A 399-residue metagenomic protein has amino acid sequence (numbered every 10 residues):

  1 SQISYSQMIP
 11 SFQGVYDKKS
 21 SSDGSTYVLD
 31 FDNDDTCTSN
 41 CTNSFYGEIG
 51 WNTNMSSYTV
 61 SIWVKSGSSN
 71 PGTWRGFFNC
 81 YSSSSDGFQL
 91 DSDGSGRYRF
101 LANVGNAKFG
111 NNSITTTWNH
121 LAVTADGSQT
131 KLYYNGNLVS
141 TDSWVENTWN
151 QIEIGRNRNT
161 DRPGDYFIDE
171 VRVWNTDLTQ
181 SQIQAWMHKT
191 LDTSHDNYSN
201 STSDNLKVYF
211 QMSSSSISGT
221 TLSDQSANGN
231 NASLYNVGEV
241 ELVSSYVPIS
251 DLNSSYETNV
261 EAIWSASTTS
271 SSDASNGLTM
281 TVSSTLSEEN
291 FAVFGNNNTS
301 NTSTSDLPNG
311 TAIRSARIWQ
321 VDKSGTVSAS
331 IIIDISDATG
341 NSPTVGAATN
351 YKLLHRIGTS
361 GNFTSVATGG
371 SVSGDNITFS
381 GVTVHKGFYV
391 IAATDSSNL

Functional and structural regions predicted by a protein language model:
S1-N43, M187-Q320, V327-P343, A347-N350 (+3 more regions): Extracytoplasmic low-complexity segments
T36, N103-F109, T148-D169, V173 (+2 more regions): Extracellular glycan-interaction patches encoded by glycine-rich segments
C37, C41-R99, Q129-T130, R162 (+1 more regions): Extracellular glycan-recognition modules
I49-V60, N111-N119, E146-T148, T160-F167 (+2 more regions): Extracellular/lumenal carbohydrate-interaction signature centered on repeated Trp-anchored short motifs
Y58-S68, L121-V123, I154, I168-W174 (+2 more regions): Short hydrophobic/aromatic patches on beta-strands that form ligand-binding or substrate-lining surfaces
Y98-H120: Short, aromatic/His-centered strand-loop micro-motif at the edge of beta-sheets
T117-K131, N175: Localized edge beta-strand/strand-to-loop motifs within extracellular or lumenal beta-rich domains
Y134-I152, N197: Short, solvent-exposed beta-strand-to-loop segments that form ligand-recognition rims of beta-rich domains
